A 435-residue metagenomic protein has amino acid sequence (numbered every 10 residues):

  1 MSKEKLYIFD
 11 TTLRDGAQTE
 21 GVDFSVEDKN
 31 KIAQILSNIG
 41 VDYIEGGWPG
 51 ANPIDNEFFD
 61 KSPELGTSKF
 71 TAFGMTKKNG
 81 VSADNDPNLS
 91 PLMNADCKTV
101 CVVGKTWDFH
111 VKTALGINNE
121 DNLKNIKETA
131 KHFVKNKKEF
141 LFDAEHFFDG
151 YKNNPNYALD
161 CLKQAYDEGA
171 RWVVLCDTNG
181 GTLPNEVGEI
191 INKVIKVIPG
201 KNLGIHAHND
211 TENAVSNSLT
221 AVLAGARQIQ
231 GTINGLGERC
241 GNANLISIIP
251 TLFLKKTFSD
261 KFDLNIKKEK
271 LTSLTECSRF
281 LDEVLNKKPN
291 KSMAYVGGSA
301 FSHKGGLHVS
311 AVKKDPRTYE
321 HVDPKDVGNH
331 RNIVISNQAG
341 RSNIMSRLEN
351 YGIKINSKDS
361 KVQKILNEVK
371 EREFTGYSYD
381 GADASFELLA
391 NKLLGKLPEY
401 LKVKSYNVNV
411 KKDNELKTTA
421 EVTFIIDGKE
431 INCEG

Functional and structural regions predicted by a protein language model:
K3-I8, D15-I44, A51, N56-L65 (+2 more regions): Alpha/beta enzyme core
K5-L6, T12, T257-E434: A mid-to-C-terminal "edge-of-domain" accessory segment
V22, W48-P49, N119, F148-Y151 (+7 more regions): Hydrophobic alpha-helical scaffolding
S25-K29, D55, N85, N119-I126 (+12 more regions): Generic structural signal for well-ordered, non-membrane alpha-helical segments in soluble metabolic enzymes
S37-G40, P63-G66, M93-V100, A130-K137 (+11 more regions): Structural signal for hydrophobic packing residues in well-ordered secondary-structure cores of soluble enzyme domains
K69-G74: A glycine-rich helix N-cap at a beta->alpha junction
V103-T106, A207, F424-I426: Flexible glycine-/small-residue-rich
N179-T182, E189-K314: Catalytic alpha/beta core domains of metabolic enzymes, predominantly
